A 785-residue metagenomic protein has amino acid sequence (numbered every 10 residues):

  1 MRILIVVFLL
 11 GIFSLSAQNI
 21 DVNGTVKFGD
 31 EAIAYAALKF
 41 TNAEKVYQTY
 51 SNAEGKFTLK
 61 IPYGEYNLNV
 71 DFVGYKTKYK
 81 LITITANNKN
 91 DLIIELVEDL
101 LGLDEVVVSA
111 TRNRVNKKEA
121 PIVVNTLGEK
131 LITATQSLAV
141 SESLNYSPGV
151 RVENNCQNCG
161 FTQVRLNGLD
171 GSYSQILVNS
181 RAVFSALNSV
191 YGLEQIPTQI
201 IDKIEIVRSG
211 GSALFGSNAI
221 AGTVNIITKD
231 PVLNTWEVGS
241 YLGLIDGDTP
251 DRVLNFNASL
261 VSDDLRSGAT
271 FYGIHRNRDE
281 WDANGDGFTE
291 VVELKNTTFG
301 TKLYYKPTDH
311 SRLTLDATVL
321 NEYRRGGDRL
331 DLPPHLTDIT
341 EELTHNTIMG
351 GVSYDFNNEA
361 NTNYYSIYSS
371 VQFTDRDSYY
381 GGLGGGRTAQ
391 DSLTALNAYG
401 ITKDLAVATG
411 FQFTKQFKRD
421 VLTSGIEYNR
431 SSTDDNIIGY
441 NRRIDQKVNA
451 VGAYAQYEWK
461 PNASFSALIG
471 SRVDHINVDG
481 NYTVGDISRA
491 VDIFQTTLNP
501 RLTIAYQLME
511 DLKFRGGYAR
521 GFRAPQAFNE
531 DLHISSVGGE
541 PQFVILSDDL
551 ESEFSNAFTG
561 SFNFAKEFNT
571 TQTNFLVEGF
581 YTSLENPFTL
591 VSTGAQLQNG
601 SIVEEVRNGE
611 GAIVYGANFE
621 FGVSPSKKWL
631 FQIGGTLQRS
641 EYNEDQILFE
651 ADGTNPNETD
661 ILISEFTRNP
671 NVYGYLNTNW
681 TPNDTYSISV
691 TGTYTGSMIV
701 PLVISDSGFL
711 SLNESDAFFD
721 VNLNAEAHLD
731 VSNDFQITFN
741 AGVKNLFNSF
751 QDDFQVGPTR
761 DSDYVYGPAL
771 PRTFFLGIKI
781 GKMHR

Functional and structural regions predicted by a protein language model:
K27-F28, A37-T41, D71-Y75, K89-T133 (+1 more regions): Short, acidic, small-residue-rich periplasmic hinge/interaction motif at the N-terminus of Gram-negative outer-membrane
K60, R165, R181-S209, K229 (+2 more regions): Short acidic/polar hinge/loop motifs at secondary-structure boundaries that mediate gating or recognition
Q195-G239: A beta-strand signature from Gram-negative outer-membrane beta-barrel systems, especially the internal plug domain
L233-Y241, G247, S259-L343: Periplasmic-side early beta-strands and strand-to-turn transitions of outer-membrane beta-barrels
F256, Y364-Y380, Q507, K513-G517 (+2 more regions): Membrane-embedded beta-barrel scaffold of Gram-negative outer-membrane proteins
Y304-E322, E341-G485, R489-F494, E567-Y581 (+2 more regions): Face-selective signature of the C-terminal outer-membrane beta-barrel domain
N462-A463, N574-F575, F580-S583, S601-V703 (+1 more regions): Gram-negative outer-membrane beta-barrel transporters
F522-R523, E585-N586, T685, Y694-V703 (+1 more regions): C-terminal beta-signal and adjacent terminal beta-strands/loops of Gram-negative outer-membrane beta-barrel proteins
